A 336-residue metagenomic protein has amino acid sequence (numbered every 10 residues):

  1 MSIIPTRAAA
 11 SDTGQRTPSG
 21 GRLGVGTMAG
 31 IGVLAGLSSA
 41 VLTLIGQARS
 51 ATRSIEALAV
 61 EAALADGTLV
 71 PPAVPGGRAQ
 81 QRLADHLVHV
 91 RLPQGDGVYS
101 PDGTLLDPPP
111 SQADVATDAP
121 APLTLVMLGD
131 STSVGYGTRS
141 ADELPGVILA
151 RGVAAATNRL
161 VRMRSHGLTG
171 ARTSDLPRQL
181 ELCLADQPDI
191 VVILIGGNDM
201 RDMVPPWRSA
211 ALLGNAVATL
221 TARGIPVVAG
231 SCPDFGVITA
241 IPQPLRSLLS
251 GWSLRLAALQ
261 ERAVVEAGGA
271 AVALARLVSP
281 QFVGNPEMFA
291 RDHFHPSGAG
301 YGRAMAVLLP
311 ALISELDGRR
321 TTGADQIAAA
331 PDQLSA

Functional and structural regions predicted by a protein language model:
M1-T124, I313-E315, T321-A336: N-terminal secretory targeting modules
T124-V126, T132-A211: Conserved SGNH/GDSL esterase-like catalytic core that processes O-acyl groups on lipids and polysaccharides
L128-G129, G230: Short hydrophobic segments within beta-strands
S165-G167, S231, A273-R276: Residue-level recognition of beta-strand->loop/alpha-helix junctions
L180, L213-V217, A257: Generic structural signal for well-ordered alpha-helices, preferentially at hydrophobic/aromatic core positions
L194, G230-S231: Alpha/beta-hydrolase-fold catalytic nucleophile elbow
R223-I225: A short helix->loop->beta-strand "cap" motif at the edges of active sites that frequently abuts
G236-A336: Catalytic His-Asp segment of secreted/periplasmic serine-dependent ester chemistry enzymes
